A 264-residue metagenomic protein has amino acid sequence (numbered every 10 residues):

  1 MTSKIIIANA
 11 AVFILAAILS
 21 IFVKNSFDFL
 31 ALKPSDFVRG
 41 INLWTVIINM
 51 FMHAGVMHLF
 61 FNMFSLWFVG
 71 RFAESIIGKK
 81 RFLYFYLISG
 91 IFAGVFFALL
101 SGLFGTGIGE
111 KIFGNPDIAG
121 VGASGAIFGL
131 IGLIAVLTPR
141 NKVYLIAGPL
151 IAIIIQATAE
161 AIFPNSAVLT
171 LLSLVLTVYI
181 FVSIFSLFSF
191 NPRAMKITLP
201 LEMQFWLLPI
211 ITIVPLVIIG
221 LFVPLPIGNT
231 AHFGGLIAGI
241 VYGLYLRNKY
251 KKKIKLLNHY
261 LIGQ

Functional and structural regions predicted by a protein language model:
M1-Q264: A detector for small-residue-rich transmembrane helices and their helix-helix packing motifs
